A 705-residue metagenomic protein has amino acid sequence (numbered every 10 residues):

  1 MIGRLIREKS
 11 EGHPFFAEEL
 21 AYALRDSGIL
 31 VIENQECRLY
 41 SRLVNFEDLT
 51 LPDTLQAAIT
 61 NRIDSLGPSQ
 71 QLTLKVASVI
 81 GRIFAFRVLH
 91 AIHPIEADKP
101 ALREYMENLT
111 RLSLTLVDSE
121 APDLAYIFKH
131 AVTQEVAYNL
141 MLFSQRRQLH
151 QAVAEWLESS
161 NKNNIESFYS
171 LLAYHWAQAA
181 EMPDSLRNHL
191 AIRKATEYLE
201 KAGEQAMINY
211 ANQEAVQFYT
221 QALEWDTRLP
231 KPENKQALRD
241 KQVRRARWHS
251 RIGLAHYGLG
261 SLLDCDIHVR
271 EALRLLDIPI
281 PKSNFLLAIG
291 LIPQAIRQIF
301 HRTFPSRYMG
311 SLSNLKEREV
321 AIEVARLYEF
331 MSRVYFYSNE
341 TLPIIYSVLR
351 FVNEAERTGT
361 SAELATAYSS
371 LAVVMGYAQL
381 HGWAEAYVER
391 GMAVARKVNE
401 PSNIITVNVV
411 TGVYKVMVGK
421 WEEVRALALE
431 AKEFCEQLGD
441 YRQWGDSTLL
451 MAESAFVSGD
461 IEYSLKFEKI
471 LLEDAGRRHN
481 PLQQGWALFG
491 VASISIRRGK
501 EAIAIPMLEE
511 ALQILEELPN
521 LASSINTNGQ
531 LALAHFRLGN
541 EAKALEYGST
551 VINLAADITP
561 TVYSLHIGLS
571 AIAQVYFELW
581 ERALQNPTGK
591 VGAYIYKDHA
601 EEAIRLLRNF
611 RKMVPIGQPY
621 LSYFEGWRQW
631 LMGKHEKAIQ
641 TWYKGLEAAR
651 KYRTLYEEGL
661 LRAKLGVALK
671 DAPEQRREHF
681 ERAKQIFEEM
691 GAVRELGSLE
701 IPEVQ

Functional and structural regions predicted by a protein language model:
M1-E214, L229, L275, L287-S313: Short secondary-structure boundary elements
Y105, A125-K129, V136, S144-L259 (+5 more regions): Extended alpha-helical scaffolding segments used for macromolecular assembly and cargo binding
S119, K162-S167, N209, L229-K231 (+12 more regions): Short coil/turn linkers that connect adjacent helices within long alpha-helical scaffolds, especially alpha-solenoid
Y126, R147, Q151, E166-A173 (+19 more regions): Start-of-helix signal in alpha-solenoid helical-repeat scaffolds, especially tetratricopeptide repeats
L172, A179, A195, A202 (+17 more regions): Tetratricopeptide repeat
A177-D184, E197, Y257-Y346, Q379-W383 (+6 more regions): Amphipathic helix-loop-helix modules that constitute alpha-helical solenoid scaffolds
L263, I267, E271-R274, P279 (+1 more regions): C-terminal non-catalytic interaction modules
M331-A571, V575-Y576, R582: Extended non-membrane alpha-helical scaffolds
